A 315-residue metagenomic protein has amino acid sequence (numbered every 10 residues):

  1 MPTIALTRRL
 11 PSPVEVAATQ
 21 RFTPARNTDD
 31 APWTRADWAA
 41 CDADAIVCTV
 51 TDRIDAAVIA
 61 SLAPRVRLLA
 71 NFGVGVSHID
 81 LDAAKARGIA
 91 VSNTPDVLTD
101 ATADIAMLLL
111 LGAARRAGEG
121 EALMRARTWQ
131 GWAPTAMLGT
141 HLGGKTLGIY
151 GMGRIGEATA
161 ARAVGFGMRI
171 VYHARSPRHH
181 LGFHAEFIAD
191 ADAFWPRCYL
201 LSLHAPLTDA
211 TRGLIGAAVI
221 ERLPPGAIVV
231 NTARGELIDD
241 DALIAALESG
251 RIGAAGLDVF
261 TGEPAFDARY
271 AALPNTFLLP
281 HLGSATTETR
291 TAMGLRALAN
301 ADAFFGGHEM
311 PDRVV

Functional and structural regions predicted by a protein language model:
M1-S92, P196, G216: An N-terminal-biased, well-structured beta-alpha scaffold segment characteristic of Rossmann-like dinucleotide-binding
R8, Y172-S176, A233: N-terminal Rossmann-fold cofactor-binding loop
V50-T51, V74, Y199, A205-L207 (+2 more regions): Short glycine-/small-residue-rich Rossmann-like dinucleotide-binding loops
R53, G75-H78, N93, V97-L98 (+3 more regions): Residue-level detector of alpha-helix initiation sites
R53-V66, A210-V229, D240: Rossmann-fold NAD(P) dinucleotide-binding segment
R87, V91-S92, R169, P225-V315: Rossmann-like dinucleotide-binding domain for NAD(H)/NADP(H)
P95-T146, A158-A161: Phosphate-binding beta-alpha-beta segment of Rossmann-like dinucleotide-binding domains, i.e., the NAD(P)
W132-P225: Rossmann-like dinucleotide/phosphate-binding beta-alpha-beta segment
